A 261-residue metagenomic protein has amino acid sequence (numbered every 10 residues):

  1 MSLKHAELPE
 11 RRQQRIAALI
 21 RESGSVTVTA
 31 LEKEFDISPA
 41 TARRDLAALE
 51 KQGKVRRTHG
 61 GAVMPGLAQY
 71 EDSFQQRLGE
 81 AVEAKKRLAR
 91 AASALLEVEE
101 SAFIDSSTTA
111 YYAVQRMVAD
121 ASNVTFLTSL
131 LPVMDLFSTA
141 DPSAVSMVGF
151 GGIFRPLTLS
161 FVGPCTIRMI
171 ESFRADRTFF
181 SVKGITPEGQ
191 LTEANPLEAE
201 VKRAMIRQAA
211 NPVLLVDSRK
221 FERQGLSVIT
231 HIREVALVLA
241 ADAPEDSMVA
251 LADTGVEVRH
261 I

Functional and structural regions predicted by a protein language model:
S2-L31, D36-A40, E50-K51, M134-I261: Conserved phosphate- and dinucleotide-binding cores of soluble alpha/beta proteins, encompassing both enzyme active
S2-T29, K33-S106, Q115-N123, S138-A144: HTH-adjacent hinge/linker in prokaryotic transcriptional regulators
G60, L67, L131, G152 (+1 more regions): Residues that form or immediately flank small-molecule/cofactor binding pockets and catalytic motifs
V63, L127, V148: Residues in well-ordered beta-strands of folded domains
I104-D105, T128, A240: Short beta-strand scaffold positions
A110: Conserved SAM/SAH-binding loop
D120, F126-L127, L131: Short, small-residue-rich packing micro-motifs
